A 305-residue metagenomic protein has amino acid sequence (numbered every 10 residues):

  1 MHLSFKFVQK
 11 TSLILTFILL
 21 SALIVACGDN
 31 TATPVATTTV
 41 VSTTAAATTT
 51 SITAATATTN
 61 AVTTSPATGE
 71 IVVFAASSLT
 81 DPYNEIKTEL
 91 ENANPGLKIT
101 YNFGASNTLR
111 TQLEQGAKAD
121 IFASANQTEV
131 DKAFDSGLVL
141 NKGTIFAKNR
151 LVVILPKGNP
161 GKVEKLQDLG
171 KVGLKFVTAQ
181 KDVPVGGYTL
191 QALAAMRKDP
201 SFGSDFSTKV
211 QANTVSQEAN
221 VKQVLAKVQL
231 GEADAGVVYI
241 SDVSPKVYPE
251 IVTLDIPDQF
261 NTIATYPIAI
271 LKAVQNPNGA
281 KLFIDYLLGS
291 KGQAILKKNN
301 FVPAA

Functional and structural regions predicted by a protein language model:
H2-I14: Bacterial N-terminal signal peptides that target proteins for export
A22-A26: C-terminal motif of bacterial Sec signal peptides marking the signal peptidase cleavage site
C27-A93, K98, N107, T111-E114 (+4 more regions): Exported/periplasmic ABC-transporter solute-binding proteins
D120-S124: Periplasmic-binding protein-like
S136-G143: A short, gly/pro- and small-residue-rich
